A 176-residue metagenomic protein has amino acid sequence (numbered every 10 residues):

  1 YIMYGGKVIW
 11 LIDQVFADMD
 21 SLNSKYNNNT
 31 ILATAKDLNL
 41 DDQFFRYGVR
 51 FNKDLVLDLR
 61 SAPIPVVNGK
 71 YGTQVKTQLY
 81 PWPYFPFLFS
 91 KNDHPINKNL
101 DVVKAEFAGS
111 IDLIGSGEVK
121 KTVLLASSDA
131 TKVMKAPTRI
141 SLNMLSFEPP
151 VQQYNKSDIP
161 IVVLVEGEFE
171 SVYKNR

Functional and structural regions predicted by a protein language model:
Y1-R176: Acidic, S/T/G-rich, low-cysteine, solvent-exposed domains in lumenal/extracellular/periplasmic regions of secretory
